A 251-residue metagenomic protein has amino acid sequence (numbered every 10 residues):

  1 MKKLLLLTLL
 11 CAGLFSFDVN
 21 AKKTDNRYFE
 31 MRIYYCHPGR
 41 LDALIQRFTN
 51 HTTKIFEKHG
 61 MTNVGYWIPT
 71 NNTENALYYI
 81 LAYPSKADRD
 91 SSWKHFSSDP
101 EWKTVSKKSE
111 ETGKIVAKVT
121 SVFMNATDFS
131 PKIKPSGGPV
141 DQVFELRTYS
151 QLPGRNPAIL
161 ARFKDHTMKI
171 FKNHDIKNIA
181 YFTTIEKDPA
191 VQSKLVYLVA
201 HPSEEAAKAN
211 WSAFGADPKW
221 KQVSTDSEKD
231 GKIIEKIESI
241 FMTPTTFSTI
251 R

Functional and structural regions predicted by a protein language model:
L4-G13: Sec-dependent N-terminal signal peptides
D18-K221, S227-R251: Short S/T/G/P-rich N-terminal loop/turn motif that feeds into the first structured element of a domain
